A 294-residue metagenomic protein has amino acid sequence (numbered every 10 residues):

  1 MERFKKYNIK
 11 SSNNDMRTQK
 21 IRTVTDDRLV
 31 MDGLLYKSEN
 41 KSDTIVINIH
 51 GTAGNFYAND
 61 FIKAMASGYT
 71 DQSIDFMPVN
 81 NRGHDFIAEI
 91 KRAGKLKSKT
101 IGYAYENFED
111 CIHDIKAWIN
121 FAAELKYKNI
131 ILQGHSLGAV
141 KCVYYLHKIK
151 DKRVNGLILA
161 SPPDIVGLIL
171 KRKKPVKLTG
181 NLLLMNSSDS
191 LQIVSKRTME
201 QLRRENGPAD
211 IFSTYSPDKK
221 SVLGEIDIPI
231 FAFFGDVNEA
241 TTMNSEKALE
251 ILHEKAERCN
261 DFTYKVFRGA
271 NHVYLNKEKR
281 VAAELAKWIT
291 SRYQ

Functional and structural regions predicted by a protein language model:
E2-N40: N-terminal cap/lid segment of alpha/beta-hydrolase-fold proteins
I9, Y103-E106, K152-A286: The alpha/beta-hydrolase serine catalytic core
E39-K91: Short, surface-exposed "cap/lid" segments of acyl-processing enzymes
D43-I45, N129-I131, G156: Structural motif
A93-E124: Alpha/beta-hydrolase active-site loop
L132-G134, A160: Short beta-strand immediately N-terminal to the catalytic nucleophile in serine-hydrolase-like folds
G134-G138, C142: Gly/Ala-rich beta-loop-alpha elbow adjacent to hydrolase catalytic centers
Y144-K148: Active-site signature of alpha/beta-hydrolase-fold catalytic machinery across serine- and Asp/Cys-nucleophile hydrolases
